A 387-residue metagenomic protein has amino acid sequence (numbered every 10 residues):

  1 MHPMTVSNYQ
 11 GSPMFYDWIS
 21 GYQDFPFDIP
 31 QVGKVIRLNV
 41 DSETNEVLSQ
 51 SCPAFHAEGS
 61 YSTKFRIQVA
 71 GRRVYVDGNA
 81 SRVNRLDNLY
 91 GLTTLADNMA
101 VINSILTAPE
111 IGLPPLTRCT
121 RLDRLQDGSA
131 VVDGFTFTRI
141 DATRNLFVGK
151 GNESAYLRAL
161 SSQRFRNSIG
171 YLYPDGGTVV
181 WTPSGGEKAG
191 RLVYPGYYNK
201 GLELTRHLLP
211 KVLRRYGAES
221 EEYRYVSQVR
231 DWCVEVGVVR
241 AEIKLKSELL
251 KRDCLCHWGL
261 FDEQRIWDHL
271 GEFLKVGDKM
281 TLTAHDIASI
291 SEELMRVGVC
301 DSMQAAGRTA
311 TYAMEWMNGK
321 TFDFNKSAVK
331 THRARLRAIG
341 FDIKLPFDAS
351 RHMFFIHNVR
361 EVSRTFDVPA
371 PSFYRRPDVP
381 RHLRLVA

Functional and structural regions predicted by a protein language model:
M1-W316, K320-T321, I339-A387: Structured, helix-rich domain cores that form ligand/interaction pockets
V329-R333: Helix-turn-helix DNA-binding segment
